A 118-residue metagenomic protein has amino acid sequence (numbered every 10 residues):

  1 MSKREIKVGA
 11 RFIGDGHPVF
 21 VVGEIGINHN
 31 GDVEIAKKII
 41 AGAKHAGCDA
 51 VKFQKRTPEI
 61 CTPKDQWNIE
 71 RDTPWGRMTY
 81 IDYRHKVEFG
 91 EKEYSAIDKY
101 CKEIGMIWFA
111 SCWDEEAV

Functional and structural regions predicted by a protein language model:
M1-V22, Y94: N-terminal amphipathic alpha-helix/helix-capping segment at the start of soluble metabolic enzymes
V21-G23, V51-F53, W108-S111: Hydrophobic faces of well-ordered beta-strands that scaffold small-molecule active sites in alpha/beta enzyme cores
E24, A43: Conserved, mostly hydrophobic/aromatic
G26-N28, R56-P58, W113-E115: Active-site beta-loop-alpha junctions enriched in small/polar residues
K44-H45, K102: Non-catalytic positions within long, well-ordered alpha-helices that form the structural scaffold/packing of enzyme
G47-C48, M106: A structural motif
D49-E88: Glycine-rich, proline-tolerant flexible connector loops at the mouths of alpha/beta enzymes
P74-V118: Active-site beta->alpha loop and helix N-cap motifs at the rims of alpha/beta catalytic domains
